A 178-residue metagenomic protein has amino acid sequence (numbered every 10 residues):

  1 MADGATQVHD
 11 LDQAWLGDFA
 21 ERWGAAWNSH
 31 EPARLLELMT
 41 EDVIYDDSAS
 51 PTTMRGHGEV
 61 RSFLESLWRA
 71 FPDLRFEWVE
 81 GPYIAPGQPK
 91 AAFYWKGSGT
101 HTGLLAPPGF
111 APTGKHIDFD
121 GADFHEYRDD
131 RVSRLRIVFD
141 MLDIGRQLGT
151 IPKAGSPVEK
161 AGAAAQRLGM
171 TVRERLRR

Functional and structural regions predicted by a protein language model:
A2-R178: C-terminal and inter-domain tail/linker signature
